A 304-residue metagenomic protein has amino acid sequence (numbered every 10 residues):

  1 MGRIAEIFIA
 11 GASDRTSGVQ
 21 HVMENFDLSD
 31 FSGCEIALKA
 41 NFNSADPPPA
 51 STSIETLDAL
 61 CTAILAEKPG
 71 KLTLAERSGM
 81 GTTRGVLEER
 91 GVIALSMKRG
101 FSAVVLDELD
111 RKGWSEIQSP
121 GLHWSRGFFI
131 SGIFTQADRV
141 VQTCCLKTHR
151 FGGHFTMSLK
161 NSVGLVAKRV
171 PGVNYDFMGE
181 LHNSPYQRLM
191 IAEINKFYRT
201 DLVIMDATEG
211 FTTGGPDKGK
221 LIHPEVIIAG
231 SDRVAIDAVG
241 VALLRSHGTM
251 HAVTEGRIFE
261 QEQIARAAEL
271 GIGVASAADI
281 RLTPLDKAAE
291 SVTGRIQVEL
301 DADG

Functional and structural regions predicted by a protein language model:
M1-G304: N-terminal and secondary-structure boundary signal
